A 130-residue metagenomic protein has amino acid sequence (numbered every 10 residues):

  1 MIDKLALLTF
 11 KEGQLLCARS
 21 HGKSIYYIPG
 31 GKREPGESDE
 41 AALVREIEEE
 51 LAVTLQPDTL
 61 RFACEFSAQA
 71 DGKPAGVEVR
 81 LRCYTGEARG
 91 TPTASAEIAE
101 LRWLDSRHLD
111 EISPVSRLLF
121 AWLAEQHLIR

Functional and structural regions predicted by a protein language model:
M1, V53-L55, L128: Helix N-cap/coil-helix junction residues
M1-I28: N-terminal strand-loop-strand
I2, F10, I28, P57 (+2 more regions): Short connector loops at helix/strand junctions that flank enzyme active sites, especially segments positioning acidic
D3, F66-P92, L123: Active-site-adjacent beta-strand/loop module that shapes the phosphate/pyrophosphate-binding cleft
Y26-G30, D105-S106: A short, polar/proline- and glycine-enriched secondary-structure boundary/capping micro-motif
P29-A63: The catalytic Nudix box helix
C83-T85, T93-E125: NUDIX/MutT-family hydrolases
